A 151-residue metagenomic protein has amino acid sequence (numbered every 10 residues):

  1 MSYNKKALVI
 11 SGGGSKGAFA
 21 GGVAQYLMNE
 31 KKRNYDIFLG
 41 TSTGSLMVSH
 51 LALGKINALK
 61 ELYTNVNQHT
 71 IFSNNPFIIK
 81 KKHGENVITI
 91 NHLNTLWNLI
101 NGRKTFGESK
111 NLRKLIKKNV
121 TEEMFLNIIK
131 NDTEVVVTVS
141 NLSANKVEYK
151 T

Functional and structural regions predicted by a protein language model:
M1-S2, I129: Short, flexible hinge/linker loops that cap or flank conserved catalytic cores
Y3-V9, G14-I116, Y149-T151: Patatin-like phospholipase
H69-P76, V120-E134: A short alpha-helix-loop-beta-strand transition element characteristic of N-terminal alpha/beta dinucleotide-binding
I129-T151: Active-site gating loop/helix substructures
